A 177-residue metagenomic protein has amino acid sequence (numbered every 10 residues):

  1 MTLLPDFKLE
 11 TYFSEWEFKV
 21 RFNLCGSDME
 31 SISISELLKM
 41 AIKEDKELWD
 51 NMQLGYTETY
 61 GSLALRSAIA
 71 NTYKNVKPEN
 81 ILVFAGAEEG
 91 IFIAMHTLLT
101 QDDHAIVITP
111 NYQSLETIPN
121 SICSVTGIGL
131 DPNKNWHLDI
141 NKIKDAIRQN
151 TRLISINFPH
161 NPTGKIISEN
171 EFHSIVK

Functional and structural regions predicted by a protein language model:
T2-G86, I93: N-terminal small-domain helix-loop-helix segment of the aminotransferase-like
L24-S27, I69, I81, A105 (+3 more regions): Generic structural signal for small/hydrophobic residues in well-ordered secondary structure, especially within
S27-S31, E88, Y112, P159-N161: Short, solvent-exposed loop/turn segments at secondary-structure junctions
K77-I81, Q101-H104, N150: Short acidic capping loops at alpha-helix termini that bridge into adjacent secondary structure
I93, L115, S174-I175: Aromatic/hydrophobic pocket-lining residues that form π-stacking "cages" and hydrophobic walls in ligand
T97-P119, D131: Conserved PLP-anchoring active-site segment centered on the Schiff-base-forming lysine
N120-T126: A short helix-loop-beta submotif of the ANL/AMP-binding
P132-K177: Active-site phosphate-binding strand-loop segment of PLP-dependent enzymes
